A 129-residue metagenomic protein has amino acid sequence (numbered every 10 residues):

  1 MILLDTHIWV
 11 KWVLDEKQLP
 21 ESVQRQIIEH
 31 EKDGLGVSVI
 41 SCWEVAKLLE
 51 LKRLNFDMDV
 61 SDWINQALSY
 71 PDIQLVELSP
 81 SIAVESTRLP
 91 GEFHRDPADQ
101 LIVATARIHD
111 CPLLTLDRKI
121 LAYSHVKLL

Functional and structural regions predicted by a protein language model:
M1-V37, L51-Q66, H109, R118-K119: Short, well-structured N-terminal submotif of metal-dependent ribonuclease cores
D15-E16, L48-L51, Y70, L89 (+1 more regions): Residue-level signal for well-ordered alpha-helical positions
E31, P71-I73, S124: A short helix-to-beta-strand connector/capping loop
V45: Phosphate/NTP-binding elements of NTP-utilizing enzymes
D57-S61, Y70-L116: Active-site neighborhoods of divalent-metal-dependent phosphate/nucleic-acid chemistry enzymes
K119-V126: Short loop/helix-cap segments at secondary-structure boundaries that form the rim of catalytic
